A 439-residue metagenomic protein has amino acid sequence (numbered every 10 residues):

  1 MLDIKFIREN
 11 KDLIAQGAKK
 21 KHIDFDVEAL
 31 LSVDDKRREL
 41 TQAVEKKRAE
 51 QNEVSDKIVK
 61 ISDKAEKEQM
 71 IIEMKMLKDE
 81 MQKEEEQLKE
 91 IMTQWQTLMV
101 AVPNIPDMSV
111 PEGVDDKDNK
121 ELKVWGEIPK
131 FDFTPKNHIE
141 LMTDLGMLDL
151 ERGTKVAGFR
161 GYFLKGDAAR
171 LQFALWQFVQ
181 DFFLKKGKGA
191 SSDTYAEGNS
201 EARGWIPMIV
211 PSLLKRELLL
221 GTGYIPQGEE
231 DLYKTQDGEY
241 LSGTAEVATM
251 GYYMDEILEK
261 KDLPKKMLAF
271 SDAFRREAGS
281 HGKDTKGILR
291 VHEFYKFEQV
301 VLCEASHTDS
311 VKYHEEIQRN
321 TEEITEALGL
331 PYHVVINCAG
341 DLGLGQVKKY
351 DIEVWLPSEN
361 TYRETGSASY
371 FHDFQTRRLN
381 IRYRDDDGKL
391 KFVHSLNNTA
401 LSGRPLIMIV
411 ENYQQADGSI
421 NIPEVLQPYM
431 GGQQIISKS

Functional and structural regions predicted by a protein language model:
M1-P129, M147: N-terminal alpha-helical targeting/anchoring segments
V124-S439: TRNA-recognition modules of translation machinery and tRNA-sensing kinases, especially anticodon-binding
